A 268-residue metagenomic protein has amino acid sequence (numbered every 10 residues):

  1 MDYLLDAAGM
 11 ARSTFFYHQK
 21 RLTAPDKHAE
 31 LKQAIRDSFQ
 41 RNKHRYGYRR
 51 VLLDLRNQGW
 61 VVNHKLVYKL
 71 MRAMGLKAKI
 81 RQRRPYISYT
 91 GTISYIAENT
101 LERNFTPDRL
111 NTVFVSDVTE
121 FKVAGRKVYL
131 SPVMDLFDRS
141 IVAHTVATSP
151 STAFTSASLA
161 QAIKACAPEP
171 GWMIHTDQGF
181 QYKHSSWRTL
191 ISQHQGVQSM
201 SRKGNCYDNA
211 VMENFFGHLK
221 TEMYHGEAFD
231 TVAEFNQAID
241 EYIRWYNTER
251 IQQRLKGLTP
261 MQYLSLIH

Functional and structural regions predicted by a protein language model:
M1-H268: Charged DNA-binding/catalytic regions of mobile-element recombinases
